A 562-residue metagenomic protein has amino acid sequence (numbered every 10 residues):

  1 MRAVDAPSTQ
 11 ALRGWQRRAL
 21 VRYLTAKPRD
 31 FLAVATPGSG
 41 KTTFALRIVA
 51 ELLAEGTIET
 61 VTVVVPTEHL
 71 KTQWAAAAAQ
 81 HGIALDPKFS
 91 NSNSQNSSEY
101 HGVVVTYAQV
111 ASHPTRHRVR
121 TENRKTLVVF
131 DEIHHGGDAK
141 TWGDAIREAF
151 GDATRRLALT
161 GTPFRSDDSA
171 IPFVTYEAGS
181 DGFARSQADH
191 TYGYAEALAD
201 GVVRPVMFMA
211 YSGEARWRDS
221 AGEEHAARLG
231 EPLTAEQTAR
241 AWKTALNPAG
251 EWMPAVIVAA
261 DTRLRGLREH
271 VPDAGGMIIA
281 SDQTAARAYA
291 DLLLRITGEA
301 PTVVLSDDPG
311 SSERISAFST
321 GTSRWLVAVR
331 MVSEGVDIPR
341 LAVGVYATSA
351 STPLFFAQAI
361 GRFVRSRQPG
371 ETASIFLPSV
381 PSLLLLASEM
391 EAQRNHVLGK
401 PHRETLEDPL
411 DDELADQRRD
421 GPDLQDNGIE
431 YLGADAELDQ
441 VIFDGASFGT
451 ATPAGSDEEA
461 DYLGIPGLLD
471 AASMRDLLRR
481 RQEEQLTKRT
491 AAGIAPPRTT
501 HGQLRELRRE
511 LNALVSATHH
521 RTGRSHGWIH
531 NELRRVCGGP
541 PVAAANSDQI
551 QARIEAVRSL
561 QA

Functional and structural regions predicted by a protein language model:
M1-V34: Conserved pre-motif I regulatory segment
K27-I48: Walker A/P-loop
T42-R47, T57-Q80, S281-T284: Conserved Walker A/P-loop ATP-binding site and its immediately adjacent core in helicase/helicase-like ATPase domains
A78-R116: Inter-Walker segment of RecA-like/P-loop motor cores
Y107, V119-A158, T162-R165: SF2 helicase catalytic motif II
D168-D273: Interdomain helical connector at the RecA1-RecA2 junction of SF1/SF2 helicase-like NTPases
L246-P248, W252-A255, R263, S382-T518 (+2 more regions): Long, largely alpha-helical accessory region at the distal end of helicase-like NTP-driven motors
A300-P409: Conserved RecA-like P-loop NTPase helicase motor core
